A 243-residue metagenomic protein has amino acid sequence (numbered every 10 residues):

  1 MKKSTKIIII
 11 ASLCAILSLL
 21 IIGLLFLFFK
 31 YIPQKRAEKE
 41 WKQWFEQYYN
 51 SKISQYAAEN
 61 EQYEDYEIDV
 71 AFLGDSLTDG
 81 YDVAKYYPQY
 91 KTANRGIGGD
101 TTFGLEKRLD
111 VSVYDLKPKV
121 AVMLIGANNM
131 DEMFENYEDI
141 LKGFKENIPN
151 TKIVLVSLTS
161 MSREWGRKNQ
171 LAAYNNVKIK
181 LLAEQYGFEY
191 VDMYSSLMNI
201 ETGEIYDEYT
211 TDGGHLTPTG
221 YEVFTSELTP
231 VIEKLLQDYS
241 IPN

Functional and structural regions predicted by a protein language model:
M1-D69, V83, E233-N243: N-terminal secretory targeting modules
Q43-E46, Y86-F103, N129-D131, G213: Acidic/histidine-rich helix-loop elements that form or flank divalent-metal/phosphate-binding sites at the catalytic
Y66-V83, G98-D100: Catalytic nucleophile-elbow at a beta strand-turn-alpha helix junction centered on a G-D-S/GDSL motif, marking
A71-L73, A93, A121: Conserved beta-strand elements of the Class I
D79-Y87, T102-E135, V154, L158-E164: Oxyanion-hole/transition-state-stabilizing segment in secreted/luminal serine hydrolases and related acyltransferases
L109, Y137-L141, N176, K180: Generic structural signal for well-ordered alpha-helices, preferentially at hydrophobic/aromatic core positions
L124-N128, K142-Y174, Y194-E201: Active-site segments of SGNH/GDSL-like serine hydrolases that catalyze O-acetyl group transfer/hydrolysis on lipids
R163-N243: Catalytic His-Asp segment of secreted/periplasmic serine-dependent ester chemistry enzymes
